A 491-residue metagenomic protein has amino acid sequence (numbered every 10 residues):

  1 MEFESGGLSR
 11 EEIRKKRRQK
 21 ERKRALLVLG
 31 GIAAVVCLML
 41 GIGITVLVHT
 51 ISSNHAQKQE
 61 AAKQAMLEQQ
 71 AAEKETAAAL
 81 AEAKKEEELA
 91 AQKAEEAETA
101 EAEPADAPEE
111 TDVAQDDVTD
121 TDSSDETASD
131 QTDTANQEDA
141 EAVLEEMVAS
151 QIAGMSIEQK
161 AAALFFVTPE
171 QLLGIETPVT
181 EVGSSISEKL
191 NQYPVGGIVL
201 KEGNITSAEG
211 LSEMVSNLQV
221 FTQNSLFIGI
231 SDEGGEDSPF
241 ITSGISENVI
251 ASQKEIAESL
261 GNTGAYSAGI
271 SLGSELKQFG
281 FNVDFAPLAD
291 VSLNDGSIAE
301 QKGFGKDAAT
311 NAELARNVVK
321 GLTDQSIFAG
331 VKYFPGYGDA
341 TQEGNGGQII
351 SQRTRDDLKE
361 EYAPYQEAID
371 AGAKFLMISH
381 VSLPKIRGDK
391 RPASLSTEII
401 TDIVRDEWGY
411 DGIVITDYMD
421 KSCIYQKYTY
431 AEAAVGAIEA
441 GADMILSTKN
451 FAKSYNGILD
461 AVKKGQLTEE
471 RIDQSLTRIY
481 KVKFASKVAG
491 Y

Functional and structural regions predicted by a protein language model:
E2-I228, G235-P239: N-terminal hydrophobic targeting/anchoring segments and the immediately downstream early-domain regions of hydrolases
S156, E176-T177, V182, S207-V220 (+4 more regions): Second-shell residues forming the walls of enzyme active-site clefts
F166, V199, D284-F285, G330 (+2 more regions): Conserved beta-strand positions in the central sheet of alpha/beta enzyme cores
E170-L172, I230-S243, N282-S292, V331-Y337 (+2 more regions): Short glycine-enriched loops at secondary-structure junctions
S185-S207, F285, L293-S297, I369-K390: Short acidic, glycine-rich surface-loop motifs adjacent to enzyme active sites
Q192-N204, A257-E258, G303-F304, I350 (+1 more regions): Short, basic, glycine/proline-bearing loop/turn elements
T222-G269: Substrate-binding cleft of extracellular glycoside hydrolase catalytic domains
V249-V319, T323: A substrate-binding/cap region within the structured catalytic cores of diverse enzymes
